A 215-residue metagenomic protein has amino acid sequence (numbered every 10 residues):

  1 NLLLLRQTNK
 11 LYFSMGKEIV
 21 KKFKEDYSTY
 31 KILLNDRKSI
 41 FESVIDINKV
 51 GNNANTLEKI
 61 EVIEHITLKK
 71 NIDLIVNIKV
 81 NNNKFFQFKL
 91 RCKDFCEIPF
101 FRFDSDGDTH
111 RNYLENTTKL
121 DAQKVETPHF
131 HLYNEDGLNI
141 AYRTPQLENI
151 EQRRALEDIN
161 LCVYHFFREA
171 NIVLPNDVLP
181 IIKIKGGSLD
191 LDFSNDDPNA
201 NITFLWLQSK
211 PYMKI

Functional and structural regions predicted by a protein language model:
N1-S14: Short, Lys/Arg-enriched N-terminal segments with co-localized hydrophobic residues within the first ~10-30 amino acids
L5-R6, Y27, I45, A170 (+1 more regions): Prokaryotic Sec-type signal peptides and long signal-anchor helices with extended Leu/Ile/Val-rich h-regions
K10, N77-N82, D104-R111: A short, sequence-level motif marking secondary-structure junctions
S14, K49, S105, E135 (+1 more regions): Intrinsically disordered, low-complexity segments enriched in small/polar residues
M15-I66: N-terminal "first-domain core" detector
K49-C96: Amphipathic, interaction-prone secondary-structure segments
Q87-R153: An exposed acidic His-Trp-rich patch
E126-I215: Intrinsically disordered, low-complexity, charge-dense segments enriched in Lys/Arg and Glu/Asp interspersed
